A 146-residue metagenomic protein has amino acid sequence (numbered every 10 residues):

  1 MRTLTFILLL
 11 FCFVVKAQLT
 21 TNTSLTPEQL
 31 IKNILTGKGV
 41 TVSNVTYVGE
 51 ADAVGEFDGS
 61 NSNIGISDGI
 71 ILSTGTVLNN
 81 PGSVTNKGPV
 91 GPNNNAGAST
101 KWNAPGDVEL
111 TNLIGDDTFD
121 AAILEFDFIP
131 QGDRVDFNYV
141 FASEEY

Functional and structural regions predicted by a protein language model:
M1-T21: Bacterial Sec-dependent N-terminal signal peptides
Q18-Y146: Aromatic (Trp/Tyr/Phe) and Gly/Pro-enriched flexible surface segments
